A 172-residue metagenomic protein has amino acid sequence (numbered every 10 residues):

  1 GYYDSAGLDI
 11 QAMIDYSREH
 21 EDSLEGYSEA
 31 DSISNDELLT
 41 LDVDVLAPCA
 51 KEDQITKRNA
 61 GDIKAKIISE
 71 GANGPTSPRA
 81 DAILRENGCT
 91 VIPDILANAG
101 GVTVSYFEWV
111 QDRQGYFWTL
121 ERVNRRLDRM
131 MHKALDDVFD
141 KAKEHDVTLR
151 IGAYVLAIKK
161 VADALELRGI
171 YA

Functional and structural regions predicted by a protein language model:
G1-T40: Glycine-rich phosphate/diphosphate-binding loop of Rossmann-like nucleotide-binding domains
S5-L8, I55, W118: Short coil/turn linker and secondary-structure boundary residues
G7-L8, D15-R18, V43-L46, A60 (+2 more regions): Short capping/connector residues at structural and topological boundaries
S23-Y27, V45-P48, I68: Short, flexible loop segments at the rims of nucleotide/cofactor-binding pockets, characterized by
A30, A47-D53, G71-T76: A general structural motif
I33-V43, K51-I68: Rossmann-fold NAD(P) dinucleotide-binding segment
G61-A172: Adenosine-phosphate binding glycine-rich loop
